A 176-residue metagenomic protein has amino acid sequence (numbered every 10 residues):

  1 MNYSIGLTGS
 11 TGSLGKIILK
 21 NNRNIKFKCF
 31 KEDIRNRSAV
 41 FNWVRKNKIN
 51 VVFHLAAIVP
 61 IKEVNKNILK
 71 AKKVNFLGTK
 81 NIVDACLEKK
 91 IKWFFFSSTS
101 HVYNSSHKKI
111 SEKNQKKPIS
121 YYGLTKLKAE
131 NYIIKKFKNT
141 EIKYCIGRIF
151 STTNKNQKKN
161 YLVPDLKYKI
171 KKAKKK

Functional and structural regions predicted by a protein language model:
N2-N22: N-terminal Rossmann NAD(P)H-binding glycine-rich loop of SDR-like oxidoreductase domains
T8, V52-I58, F94-T99, G147-I149: SDR active-site strand-loop-helix element
F27-N36: Rossmann-fold cofactor-recognition segment
R37-V74: NAD(P)H-binding glycine-rich loop region in Rossmannoid oxidoreductase-like domains and their noncatalytic homologs
K80-Y121: Conserved Rossmann-fold NAD(P)-dependent oxidoreductase catalytic core, especially the SDR/UDP-sugar
K108, N131-K176: NAD(P)-dependent short-chain dehydrogenase/reductase
T125: Active-site helix of classical SDR
